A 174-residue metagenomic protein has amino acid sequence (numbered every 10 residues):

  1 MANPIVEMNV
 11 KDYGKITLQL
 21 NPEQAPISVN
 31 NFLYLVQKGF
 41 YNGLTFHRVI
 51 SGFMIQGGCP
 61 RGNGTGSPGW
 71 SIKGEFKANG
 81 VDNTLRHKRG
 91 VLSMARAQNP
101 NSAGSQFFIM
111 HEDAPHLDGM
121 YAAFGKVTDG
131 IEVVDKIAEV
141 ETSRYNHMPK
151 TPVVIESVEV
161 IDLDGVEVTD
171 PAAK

Functional and structural regions predicted by a protein language model:
M1-K174: Cyclophilin-like peptidyl-prolyl cis-trans isomerases
